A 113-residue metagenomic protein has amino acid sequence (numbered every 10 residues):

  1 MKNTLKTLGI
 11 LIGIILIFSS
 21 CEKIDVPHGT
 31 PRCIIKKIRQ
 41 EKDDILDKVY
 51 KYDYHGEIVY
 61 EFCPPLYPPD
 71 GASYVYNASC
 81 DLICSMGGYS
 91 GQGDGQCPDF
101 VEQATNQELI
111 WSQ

Functional and structural regions predicted by a protein language model:
M1-G9: Bacterial N-terminal signal peptides that target proteins for export
I17-S20: C-terminal motif of bacterial Sec signal peptides marking the signal peptidase cleavage site
E22-I24: Bacterial signal peptide processing site
C33-Y52, P65-G71: Short acidic, Pro/Gly- and aromatic-enriched capping/linker segments at domain boundaries
V59-C63: Short beta-strand elements that form the blades of beta-propeller/WD-repeat-like and other beta-sheet-rich scaffold
C80-D81: Residue-level signal for glycine
M86-Q113: C-terminal partner/receptor-binding element of secreted or periplasmic proteins
